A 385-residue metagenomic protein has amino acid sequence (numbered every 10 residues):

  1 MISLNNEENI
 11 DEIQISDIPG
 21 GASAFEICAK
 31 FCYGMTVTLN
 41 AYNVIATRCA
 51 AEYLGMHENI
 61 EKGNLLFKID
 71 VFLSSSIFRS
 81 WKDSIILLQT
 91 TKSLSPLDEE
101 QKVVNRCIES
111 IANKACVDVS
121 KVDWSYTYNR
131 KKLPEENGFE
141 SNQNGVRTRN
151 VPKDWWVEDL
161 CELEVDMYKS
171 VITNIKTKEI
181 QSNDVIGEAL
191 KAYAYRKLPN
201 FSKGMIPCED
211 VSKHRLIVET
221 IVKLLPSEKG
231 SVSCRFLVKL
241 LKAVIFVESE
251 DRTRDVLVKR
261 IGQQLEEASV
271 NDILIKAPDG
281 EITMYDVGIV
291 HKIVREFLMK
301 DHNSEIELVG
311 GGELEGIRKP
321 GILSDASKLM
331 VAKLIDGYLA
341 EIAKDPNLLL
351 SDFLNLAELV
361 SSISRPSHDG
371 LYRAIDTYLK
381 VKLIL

Functional and structural regions predicted by a protein language model:
M1-M35, C49, I60-D159, L163-K178 (+1 more regions): BTB/POZ (also called T1 in voltage-gated K+ channels) oligomerization domain detector
N6-E8, N40-N43: Intrinsically disordered, low-complexity regulatory regions enriched in Ser/Pro/Gly/Thr and acidic residues
V37-A41, N59-L65, K82, D184 (+1 more regions): Short, solvent-exposed secondary-structure capping/transition elements
Y42, C49-L65, K242-I245, T377-Y378 (+1 more regions): Extended amphipathic alpha-helical scaffold segments
Y53, F72-F78, Q263-N271: Short, mixed-charge aromatic SLiMs
E58, S80, D118, V247-D251 (+1 more regions): Long alpha-helical scaffolds in large eukaryotic adaptor/regulatory proteins, encompassing alpha-solenoid repeat systems
K131-L385: Extended alpha-helical domain cores of large, multidomain eukaryotic proteins
